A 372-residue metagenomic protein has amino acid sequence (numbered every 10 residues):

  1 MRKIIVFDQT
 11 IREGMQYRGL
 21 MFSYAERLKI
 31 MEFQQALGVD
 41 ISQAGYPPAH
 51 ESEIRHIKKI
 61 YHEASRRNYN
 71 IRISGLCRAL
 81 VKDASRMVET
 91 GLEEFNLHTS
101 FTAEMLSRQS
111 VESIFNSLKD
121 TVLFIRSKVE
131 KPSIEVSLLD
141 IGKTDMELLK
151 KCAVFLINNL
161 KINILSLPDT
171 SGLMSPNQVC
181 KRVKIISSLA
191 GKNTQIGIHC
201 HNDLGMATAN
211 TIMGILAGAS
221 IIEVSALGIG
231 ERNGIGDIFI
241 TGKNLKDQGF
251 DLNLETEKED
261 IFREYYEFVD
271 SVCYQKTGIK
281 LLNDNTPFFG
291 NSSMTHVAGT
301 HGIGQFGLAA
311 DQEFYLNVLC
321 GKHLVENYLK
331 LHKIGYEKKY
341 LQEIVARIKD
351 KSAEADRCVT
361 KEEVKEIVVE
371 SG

Functional and structural regions predicted by a protein language model:
M1-A79, L331: N-terminal capping/small domains of soluble enzymes
M1-G19, N96-S107, S127-I141, I186-Q195: N-terminal small/glycine-rich loop or linker at the start of catalytic domains across soluble metabolic enzymes
K3-I4, T10, D251-G372: A mid-to-C-terminal "edge-of-domain" accessory segment
G14, Q34, F95, V136 (+4 more regions): Conserved, mostly hydrophobic/aromatic
V39-E63, L97-S110, L139-I141, S166-N177 (+1 more regions): Glycine-rich, proline-tolerant flexible connector loops at the mouths of alpha/beta enzymes
I41-P48, R67-C152: Active-site beta->alpha loop and helix N-cap motifs at the rims of alpha/beta catalytic domains
E51-R78, N116-K131, C180-I198, K243-G249: Alpha-helix-loop-beta-strand connector modules within alpha/beta enzyme cores
T170-F289: Catalytic alpha/beta core domains of metabolic enzymes, predominantly
